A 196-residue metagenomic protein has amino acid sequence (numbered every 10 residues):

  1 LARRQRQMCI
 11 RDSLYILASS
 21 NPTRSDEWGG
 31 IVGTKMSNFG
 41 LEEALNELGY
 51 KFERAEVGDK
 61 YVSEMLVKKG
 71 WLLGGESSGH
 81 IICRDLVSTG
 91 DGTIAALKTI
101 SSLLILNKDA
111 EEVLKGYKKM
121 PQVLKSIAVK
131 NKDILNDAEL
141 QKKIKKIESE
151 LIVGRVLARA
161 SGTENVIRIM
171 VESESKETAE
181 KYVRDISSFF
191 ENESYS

Functional and structural regions predicted by a protein language model:
L1-I10: Single conserved hydrophobic/aromatic residue that forms the stacking wall/gate of nucleotide- or nucleobase-binding
R11-S20: Cysteine protease catalytic core and zymogen-processing segment of caspase-like enzymes
T23-S196: Phosphate-binding and adjacent anionic-ligand microenvironments
